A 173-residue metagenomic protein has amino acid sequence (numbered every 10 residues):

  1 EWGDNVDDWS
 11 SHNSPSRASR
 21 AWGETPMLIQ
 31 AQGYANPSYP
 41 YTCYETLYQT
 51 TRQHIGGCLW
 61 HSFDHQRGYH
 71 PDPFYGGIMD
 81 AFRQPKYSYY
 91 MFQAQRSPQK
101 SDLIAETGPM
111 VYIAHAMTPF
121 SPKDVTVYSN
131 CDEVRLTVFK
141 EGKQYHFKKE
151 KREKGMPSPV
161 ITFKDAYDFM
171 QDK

Functional and structural regions predicted by a protein language model:
E1-K151, G155-D172: Extended substrate-binding grooves/exosites of carbohydrate-active enzymes
